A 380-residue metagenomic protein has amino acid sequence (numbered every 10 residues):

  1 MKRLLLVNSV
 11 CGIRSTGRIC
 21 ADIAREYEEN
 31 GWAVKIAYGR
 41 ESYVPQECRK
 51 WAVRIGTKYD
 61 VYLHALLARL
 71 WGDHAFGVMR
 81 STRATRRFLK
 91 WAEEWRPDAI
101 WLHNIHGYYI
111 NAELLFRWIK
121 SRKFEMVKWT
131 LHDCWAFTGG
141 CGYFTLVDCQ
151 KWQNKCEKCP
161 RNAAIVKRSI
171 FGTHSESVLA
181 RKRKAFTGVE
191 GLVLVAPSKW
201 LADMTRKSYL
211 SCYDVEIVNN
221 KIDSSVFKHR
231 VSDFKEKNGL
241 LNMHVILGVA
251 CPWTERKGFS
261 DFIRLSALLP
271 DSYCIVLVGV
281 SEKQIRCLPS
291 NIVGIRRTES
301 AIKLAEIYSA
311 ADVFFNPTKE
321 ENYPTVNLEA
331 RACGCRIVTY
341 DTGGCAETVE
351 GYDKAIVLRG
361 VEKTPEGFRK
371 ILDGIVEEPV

Functional and structural regions predicted by a protein language model:
W135, K151-L194, K207-Y209: Membrane-proximal helix-turn-helix segments that form the acceptor-binding/catalytic region of lipid-linked
V195, G239-K257, I263-S266: Conserved donor-binding/catalytic core segment of Leloir-type glycosyltransferases
R206-K207, K221-K237, I285-C287: Acidic anion/phosphate-binding donor-loop and adjacent secondary structure in glycosyltransferase catalytic cores
E282-I302: Nucleotide-activated donor-binding/catalytic signature segment of Leloir-type glycosyltransferases, i.e., the conserved
E306-A311: Short alpha-helical donor nucleotide-sugar binding micro-motif in glycosyltransferases
K319: Aromatic "clamp/platform" in nucleotide-sugar-dependent glycosyltransferases that forms part of the donor/acceptor
R336-T339, V349: Short hydrophobic beta-strand element within catalytic cores of glycosyltransferases and related nucleotide-activated
A346-D373: Change "using UDP/GDP/dTDP sugars" to "using nucleotide sugars
